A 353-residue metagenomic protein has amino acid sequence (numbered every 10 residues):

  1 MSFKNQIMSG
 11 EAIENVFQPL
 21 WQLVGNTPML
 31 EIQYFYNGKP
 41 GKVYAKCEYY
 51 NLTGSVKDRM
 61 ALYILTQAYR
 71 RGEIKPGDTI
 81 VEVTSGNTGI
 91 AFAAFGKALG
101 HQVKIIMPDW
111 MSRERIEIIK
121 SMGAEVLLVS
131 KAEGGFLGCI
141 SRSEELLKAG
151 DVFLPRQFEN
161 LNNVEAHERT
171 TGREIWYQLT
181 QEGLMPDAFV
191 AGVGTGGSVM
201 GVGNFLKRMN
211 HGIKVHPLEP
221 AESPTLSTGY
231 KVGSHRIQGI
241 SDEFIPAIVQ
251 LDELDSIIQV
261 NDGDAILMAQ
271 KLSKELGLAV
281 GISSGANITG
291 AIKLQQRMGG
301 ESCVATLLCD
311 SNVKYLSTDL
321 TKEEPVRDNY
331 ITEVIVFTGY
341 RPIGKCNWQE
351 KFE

Functional and structural regions predicted by a protein language model:
M1-E353: PLP-dependent amino-acid enzyme catalytic core
